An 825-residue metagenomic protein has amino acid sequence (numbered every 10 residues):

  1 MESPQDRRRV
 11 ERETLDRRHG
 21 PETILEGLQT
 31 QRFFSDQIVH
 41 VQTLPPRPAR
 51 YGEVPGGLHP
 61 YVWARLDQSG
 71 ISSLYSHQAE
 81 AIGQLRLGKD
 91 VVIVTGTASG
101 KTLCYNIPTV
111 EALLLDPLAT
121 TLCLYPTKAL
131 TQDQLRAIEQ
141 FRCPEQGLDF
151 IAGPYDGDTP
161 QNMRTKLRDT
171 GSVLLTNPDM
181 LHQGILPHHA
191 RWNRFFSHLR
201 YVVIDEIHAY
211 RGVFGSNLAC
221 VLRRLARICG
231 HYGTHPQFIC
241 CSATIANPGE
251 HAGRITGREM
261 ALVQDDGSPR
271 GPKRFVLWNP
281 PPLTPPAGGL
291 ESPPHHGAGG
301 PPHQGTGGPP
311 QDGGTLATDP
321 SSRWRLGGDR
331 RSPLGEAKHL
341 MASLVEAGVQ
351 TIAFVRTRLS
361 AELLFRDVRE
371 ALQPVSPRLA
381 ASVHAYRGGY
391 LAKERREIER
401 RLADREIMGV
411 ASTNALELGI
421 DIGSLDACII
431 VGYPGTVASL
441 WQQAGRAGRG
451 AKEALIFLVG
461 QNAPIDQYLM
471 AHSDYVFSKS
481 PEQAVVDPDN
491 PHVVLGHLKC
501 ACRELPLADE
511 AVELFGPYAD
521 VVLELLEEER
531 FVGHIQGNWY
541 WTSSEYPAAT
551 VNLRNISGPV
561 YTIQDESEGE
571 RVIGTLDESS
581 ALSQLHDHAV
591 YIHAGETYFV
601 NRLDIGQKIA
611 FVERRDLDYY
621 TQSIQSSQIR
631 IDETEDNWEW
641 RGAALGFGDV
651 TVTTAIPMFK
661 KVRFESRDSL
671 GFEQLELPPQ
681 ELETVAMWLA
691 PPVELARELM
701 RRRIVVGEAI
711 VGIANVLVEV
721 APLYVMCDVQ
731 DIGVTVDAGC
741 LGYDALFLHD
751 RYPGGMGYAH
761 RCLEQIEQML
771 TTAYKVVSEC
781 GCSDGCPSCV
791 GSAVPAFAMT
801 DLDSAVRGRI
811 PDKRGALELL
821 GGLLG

Functional and structural regions predicted by a protein language model:
M1-S3, Y232, R330, S343 (+2 more regions): Short intrinsically disordered, low-complexity coil segments enriched in acidic
M1-T14, T306, G314-S322, L817 (+1 more regions): Acidic, low-complexity intrinsically disordered tails
L15-V39, T357, A594-L603, Q607-I609 (+2 more regions): Structured, non-catalytic alpha/beta "coupling" segments that mediate domain-domain communication and provide generic
E22-S69, S73-S76, E80, L85-T102 (+6 more regions): Helicase motor core with emphasis on the C-terminal RecA-like subdomain
E453-I456, N462-S480, D487, L495-D509 (+5 more regions): Extended Lys/Arg-rich polyanion-binding regions
C780, G785-C789: Short cysteine clusters
S792: Cys/His-rich metal-chelating microdomains
